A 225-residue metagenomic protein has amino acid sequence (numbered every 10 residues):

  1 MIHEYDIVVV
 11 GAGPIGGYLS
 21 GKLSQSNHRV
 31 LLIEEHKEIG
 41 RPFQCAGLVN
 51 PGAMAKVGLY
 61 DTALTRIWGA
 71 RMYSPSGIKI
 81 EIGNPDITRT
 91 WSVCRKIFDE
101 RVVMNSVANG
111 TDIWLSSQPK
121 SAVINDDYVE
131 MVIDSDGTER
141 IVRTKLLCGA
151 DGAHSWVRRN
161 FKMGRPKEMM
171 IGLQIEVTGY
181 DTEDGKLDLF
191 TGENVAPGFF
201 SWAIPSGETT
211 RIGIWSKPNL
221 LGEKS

Functional and structural regions predicted by a protein language model:
M1-G13: Beta1/beta-strand and adjacent pyrophosphate-binding region of the FAD-binding site in flavoprotein oxidoreductases
V8, G21-F43: Glycine-rich FAD pyrophosphate-binding loop
G11, E34, S74, S216: Short beta-strand/turn micro-motifs composed of small residues that flank or help shape donor/cofactor-binding pockets
A12, S26, N105-S225: Predominantly flavin-linked oxidoreductase catalytic cores and closely associated redox partners
G16-G17: N-terminal Rossmann-fold NAD(P) dinucleotide-binding loop
G47-P51, P166: Short, hinge-like loop/turn segments at secondary-structure boundaries
N50-V103: A conserved beta-strand/loop capping segment in the N-terminal third of enzymes that catalyze redox or closely related
